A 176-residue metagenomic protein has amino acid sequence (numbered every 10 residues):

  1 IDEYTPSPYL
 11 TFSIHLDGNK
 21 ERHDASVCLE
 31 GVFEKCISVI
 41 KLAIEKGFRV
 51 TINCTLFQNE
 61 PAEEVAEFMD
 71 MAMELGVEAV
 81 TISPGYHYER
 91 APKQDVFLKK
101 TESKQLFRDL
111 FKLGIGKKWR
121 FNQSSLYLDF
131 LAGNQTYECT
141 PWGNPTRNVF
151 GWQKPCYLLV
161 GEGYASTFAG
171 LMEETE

Functional and structural regions predicted by a protein language model:
D2-Y4: Short amphipathic alpha-helix with an adjacent loop that forms part of the alpha/beta core around
P6-P141, V149-F150, K154, L159 (+1 more regions): Radical SAM enzyme [4Fe-4S]-AdoMet core and its adjacent flexible, acidic and glycine-rich loops/tails across
Y164-E176: Short, solvent-exposed cationic patches
